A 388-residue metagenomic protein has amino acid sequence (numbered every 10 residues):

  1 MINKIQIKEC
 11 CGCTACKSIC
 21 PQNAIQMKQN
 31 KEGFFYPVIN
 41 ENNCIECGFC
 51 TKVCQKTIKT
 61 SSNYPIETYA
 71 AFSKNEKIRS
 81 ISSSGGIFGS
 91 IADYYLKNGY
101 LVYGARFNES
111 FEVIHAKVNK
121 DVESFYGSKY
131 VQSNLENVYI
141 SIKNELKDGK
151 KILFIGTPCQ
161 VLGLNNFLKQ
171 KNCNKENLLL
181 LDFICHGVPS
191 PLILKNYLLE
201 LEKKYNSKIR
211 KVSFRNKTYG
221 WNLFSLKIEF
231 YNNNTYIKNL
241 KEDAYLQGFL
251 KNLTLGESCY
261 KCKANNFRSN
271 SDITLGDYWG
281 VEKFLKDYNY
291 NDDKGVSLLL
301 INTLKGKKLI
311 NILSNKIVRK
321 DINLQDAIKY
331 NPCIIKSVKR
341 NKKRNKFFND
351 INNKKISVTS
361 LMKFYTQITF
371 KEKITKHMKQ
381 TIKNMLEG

Functional and structural regions predicted by a protein language model:
M1-I7, V38-N42, K241-L250: Short, intrinsically disordered, charge-biased short linear motifs at domain edges
I2-K4, A15-E32, Y36-V38, G48-P65 (+1 more regions): Iron-sulfur cluster-binding cysteine motifs and their immediate structural context in ferredoxin-like electron-transfer
K8-N23, I45-T57, T157-G163, L255-F267: Local cysteine-cluster metal-coordination motifs and their immediate loop/turn environment, predominantly Fe-S cluster
N42-D148, Q325-N341, N349-L361: Flanking helices and flexible, charged tails adjoining ferredoxin-like Fe-S electron-transfer domains in multi-subunit
S83-G86, E109, F154-L164, G187-P189: Gly/Ser/Thr-rich loops at beta-strand to alpha-helix junctions that form or flank small-molecule/cofactor-binding
N98-L101, E202, S207-G388: Long, compositionally biased charged/polar accessory segments in the mid-to-C-terminal portions of proteins
S128-L153, V161-L168, N172-L180, V188: Conserved nucleotide-cofactor-binding alpha/beta core module
E176-E200: Short, flexible loop segments at boundaries between secondary-structure elements
